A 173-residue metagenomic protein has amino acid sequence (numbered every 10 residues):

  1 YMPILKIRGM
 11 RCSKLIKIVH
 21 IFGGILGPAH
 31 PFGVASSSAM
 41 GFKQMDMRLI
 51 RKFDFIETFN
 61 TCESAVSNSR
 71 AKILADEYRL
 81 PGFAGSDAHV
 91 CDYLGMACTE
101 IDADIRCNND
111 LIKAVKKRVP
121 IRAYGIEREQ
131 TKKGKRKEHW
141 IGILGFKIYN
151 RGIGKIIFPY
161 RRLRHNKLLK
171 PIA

Functional and structural regions predicted by a protein language model:
Y1-K6, M10-F22, V34-A173: Charged catalytic cores and adjacent phosphate/nucleic-acid-binding surfaces used for phosphate/nucleic-acid chemistry
